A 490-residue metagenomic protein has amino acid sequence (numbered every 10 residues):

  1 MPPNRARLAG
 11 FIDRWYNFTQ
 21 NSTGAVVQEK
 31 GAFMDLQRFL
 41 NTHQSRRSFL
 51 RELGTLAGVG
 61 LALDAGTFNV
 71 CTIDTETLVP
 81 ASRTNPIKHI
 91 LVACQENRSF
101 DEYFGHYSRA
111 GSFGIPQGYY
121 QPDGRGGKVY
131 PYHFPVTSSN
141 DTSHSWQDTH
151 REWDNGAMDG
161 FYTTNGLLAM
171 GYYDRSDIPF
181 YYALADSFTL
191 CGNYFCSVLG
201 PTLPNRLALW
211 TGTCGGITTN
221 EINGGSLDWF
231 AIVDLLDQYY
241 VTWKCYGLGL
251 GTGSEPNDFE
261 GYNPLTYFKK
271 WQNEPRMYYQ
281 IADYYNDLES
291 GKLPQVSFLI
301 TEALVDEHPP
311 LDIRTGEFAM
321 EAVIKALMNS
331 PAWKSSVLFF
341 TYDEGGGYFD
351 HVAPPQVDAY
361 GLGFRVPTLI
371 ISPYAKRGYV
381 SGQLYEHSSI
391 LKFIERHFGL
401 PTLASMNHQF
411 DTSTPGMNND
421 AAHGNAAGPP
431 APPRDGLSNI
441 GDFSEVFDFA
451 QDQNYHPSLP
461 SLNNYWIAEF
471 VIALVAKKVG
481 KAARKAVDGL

Functional and structural regions predicted by a protein language model:
M1-S48, V70-T72: N-terminal secretory signal peptides
G31-L490: N-terminal pro-sequences and low-complexity stem/linker regions of secreted or lumenal proteins
